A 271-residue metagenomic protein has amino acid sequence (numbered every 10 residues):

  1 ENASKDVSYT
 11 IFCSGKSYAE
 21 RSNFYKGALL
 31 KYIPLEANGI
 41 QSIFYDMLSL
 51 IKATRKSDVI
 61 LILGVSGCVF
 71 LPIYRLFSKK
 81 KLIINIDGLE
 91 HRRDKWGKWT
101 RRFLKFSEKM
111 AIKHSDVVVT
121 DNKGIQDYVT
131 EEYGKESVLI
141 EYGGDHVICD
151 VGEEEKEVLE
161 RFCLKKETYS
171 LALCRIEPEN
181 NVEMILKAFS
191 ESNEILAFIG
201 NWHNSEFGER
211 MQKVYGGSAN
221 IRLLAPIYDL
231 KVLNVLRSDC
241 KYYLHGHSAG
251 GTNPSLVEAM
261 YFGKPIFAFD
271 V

Functional and structural regions predicted by a protein language model:
N2-N38, G124-E132, N201-N204: N-terminal strand-loop element at the rim of the active site of nucleotide-sugar-dependent glycosyltransferases
Q41-T54, V59-D87, G251: An aromatic- and histidine-rich active-site surface loop
I51-R55, L76, T100-V118: Membrane-proximal helix-turn-helix segments that form the acceptor-binding/catalytic region of lipid-linked
K81-I84, E108-E153, L164-E167, A172 (+1 more regions): Donor nucleotide-sugar binding/catalytic pocket of nucleotide-sugar-dependent glycosyltransferases
L159-N180, L186-I199: Conserved donor-binding/catalytic core segment of Leloir-type glycosyltransferases
G200, E209-L230: Nucleotide-activated donor-binding/catalytic signature segment of Leloir-type glycosyltransferases, i.e., the conserved
S248: Aromatic "clamp/platform" in nucleotide-sugar-dependent glycosyltransferases that forms part of the donor/acceptor
P265-A268: Short hydrophobic beta-strand element within catalytic cores of glycosyltransferases and related nucleotide-activated
